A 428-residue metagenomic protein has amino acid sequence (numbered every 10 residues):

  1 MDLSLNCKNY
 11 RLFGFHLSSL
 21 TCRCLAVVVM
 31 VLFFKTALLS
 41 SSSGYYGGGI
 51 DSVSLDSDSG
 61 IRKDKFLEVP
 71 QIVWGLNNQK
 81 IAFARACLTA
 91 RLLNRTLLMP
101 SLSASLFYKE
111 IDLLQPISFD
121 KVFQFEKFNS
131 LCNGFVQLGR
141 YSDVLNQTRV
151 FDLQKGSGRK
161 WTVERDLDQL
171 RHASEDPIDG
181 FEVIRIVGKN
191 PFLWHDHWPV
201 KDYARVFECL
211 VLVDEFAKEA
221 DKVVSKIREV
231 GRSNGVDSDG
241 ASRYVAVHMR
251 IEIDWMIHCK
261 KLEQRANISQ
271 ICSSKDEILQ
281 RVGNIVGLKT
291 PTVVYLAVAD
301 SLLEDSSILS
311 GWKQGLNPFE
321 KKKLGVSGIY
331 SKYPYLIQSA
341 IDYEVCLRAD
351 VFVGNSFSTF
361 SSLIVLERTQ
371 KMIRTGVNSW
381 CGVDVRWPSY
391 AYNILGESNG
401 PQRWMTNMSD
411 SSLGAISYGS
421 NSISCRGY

Functional and structural regions predicted by a protein language model:
D2-V53: N-terminal signal-anchor transmembrane helix specifying type II single-pass membrane topology of secretory-pathway
L12-G14, S19, N317-A349: Donor nucleotide-activated moiety binding/catalytic core segment of transferases that use nucleotide-activated donors
V27-L32, Y46-C272, I285-L288: Secretory-pathway glycan-assembly enzymes, especially type II membrane glycosyltransferases that use nucleotide-sugar
A84, S339-V385: A donor-sugar binding/catalytic signature common to diverse glycosyltransferases and related nucleotide-sugar
A84-N94, L98, L279, G283 (+5 more regions): Amphipathic alpha-helical interaction motifs in eukaryotic regulatory proteins
L106-Y108, D254-I257, L302-D305, S361-S362 (+1 more regions): Eukaryotic short linear interaction motifs
L131, S379-Y428: Leloir-type glycosyltransferase catalytic cores
G283-K332: Catalytic donor nucleotide-activated moiety binding site of glycosyltransferases and closely related
